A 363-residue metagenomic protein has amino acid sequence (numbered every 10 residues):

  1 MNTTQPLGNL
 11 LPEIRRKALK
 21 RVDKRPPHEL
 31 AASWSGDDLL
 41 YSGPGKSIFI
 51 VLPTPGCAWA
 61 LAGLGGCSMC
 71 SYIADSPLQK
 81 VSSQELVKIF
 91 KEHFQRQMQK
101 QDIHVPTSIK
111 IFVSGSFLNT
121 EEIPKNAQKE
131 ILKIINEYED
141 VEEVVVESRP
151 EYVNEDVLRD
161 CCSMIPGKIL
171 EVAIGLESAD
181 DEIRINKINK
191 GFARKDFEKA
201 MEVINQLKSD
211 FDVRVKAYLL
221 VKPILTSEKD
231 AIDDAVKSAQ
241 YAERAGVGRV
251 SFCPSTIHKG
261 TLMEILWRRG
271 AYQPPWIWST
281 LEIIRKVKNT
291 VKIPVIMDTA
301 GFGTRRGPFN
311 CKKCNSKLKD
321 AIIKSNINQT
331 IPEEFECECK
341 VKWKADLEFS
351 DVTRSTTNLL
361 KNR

Functional and structural regions predicted by a protein language model:
M1-D23, E29, E243, R249 (+1 more regions): Auxiliary Fe-S-binding modules of radical SAM enzymes
L30, L39-K88: Canonical Radical SAM [4Fe-4S] cluster-binding loop centered on the CxxxCxxC motif and its immediate flanking residues
K46-I50, T107-I111, V144-V146, L170-I174 (+3 more regions): Hydrophobic faces of well-ordered beta-strands that scaffold small-molecule active sites in alpha/beta enzyme cores
I73-H93, Q97-K125, Y138-N154, K168-F197 (+1 more regions): Core AdoMet radical
V81-R96, I123-K133, F192-A200, A231-A239 (+2 more regions): Well-ordered, non-membrane alpha-helical segments in soluble/globular domains
Q95-I103, I131-E139, R159-I169, E202-D212 (+1 more regions): Acidic (Asp/Glu)-rich catalytic clusters
E121-K129, N154-S163, K229: Distinct, well-ordered alpha-helical segments
K195-T261, T280-T299: Conserved C-terminal portion of the radical SAM core fold that forms the substrate/S-adenosylmethionine-binding
